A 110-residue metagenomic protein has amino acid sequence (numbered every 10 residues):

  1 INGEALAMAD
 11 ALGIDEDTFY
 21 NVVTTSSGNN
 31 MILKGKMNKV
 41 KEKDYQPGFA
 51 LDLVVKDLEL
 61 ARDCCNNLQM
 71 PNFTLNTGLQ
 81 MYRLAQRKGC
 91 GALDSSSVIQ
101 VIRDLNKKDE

Functional and structural regions predicted by a protein language model:
I1-L105: Helical "substrate-binding/catalytic lid" subdomain of Rossmann-like NAD(P)-dependent dehydrogenases/reductases
D109-E110: ATP-dependent carboxylate/acyl-activation modules
